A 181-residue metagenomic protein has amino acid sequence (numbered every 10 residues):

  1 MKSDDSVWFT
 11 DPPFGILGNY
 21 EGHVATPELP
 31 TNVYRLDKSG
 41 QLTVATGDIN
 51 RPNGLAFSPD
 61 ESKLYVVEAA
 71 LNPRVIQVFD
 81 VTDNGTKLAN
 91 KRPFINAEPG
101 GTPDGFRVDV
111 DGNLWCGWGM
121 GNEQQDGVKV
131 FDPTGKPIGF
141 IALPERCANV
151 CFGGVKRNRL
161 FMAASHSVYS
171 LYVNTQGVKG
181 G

Functional and structural regions predicted by a protein language model:
M1-V7, F14-G15, P27-V33, Q41-K63 (+3 more regions): Beta-rich, blade/repeat-based domains predominating in secreted/periplasmic proteins but also intracellular
P12-F14, A69-L71, V81, G119-G121 (+2 more regions): Short loop/turn segments immediately following the C-termini of beta-strands
I16, L42, L64, P73 (+5 more regions): Flexible, glycine-rich phosphate/dinucleotide-binding loops and adjacent beta-alpha linkers at cofactor/substrate
I16-P30, A69-V75, M120-Q125: Short, solvent-exposed loop/turn segments at conserved positions within beta-propeller repeat blades
P30-R51, D80-E98, V128-L143: Blade-edge beta-strand/turn elements of extracellular beta-propeller and related beta-sheet repeat scaffolds
N72-V81, K87-P133: Loop/turn-rich, solvent-exposed surfaces of beta-rich toroidal or solenoidal domains
V78-T86, Y172-G180: Short loop/turn segments immediately following beta-strands, especially the blade-tip and inter-blade linker loops
E123-V128, I138-F140, A148-C151, N158-R159 (+2 more regions): Short active-site-adjacent structural elements
